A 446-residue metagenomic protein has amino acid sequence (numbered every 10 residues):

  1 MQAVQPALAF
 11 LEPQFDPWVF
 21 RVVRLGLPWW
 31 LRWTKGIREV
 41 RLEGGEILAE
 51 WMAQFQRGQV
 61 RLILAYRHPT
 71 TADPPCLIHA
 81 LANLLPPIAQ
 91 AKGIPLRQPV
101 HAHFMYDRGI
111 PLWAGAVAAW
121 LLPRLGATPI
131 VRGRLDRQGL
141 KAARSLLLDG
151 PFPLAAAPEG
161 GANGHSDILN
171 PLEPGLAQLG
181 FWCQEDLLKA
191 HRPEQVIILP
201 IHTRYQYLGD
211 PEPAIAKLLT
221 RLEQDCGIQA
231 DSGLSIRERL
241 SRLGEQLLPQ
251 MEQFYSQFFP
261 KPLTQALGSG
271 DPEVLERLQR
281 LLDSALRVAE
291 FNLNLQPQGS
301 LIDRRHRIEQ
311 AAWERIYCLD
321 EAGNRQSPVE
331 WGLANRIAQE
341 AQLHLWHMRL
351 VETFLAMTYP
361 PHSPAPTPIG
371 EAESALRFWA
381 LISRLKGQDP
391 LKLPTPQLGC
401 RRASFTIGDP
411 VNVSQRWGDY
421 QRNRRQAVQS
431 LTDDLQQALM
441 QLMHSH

Functional and structural regions predicted by a protein language model:
M1-V100, R108-G109, A114, R132-G133 (+4 more regions): Membrane-interfacial terminal anchoring regions of lipid-handling membrane enzymes
A119-R132, L146: Domain-scale detector for complete catalytic domains at protein termini or as standalone homologs
